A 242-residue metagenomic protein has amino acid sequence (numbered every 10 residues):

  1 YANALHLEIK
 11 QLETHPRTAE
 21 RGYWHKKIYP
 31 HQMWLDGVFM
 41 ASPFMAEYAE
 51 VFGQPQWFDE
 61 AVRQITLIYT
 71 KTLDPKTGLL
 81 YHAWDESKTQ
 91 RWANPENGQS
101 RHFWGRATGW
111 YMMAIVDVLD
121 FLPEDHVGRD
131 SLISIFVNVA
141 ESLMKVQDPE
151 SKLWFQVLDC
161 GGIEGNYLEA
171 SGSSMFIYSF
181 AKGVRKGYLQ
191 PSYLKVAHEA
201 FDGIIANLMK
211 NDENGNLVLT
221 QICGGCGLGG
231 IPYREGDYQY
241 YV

Functional and structural regions predicted by a protein language model:
Y1, S42-Q54, W110-G128, S174-L189: Well-ordered alpha-helical scaffold segments within catalytic/enzyme domains
Y1-N3, R21, G165-L168, G172 (+1 more regions): CBM-like carbohydrate-recognition segments
N3-G22, D59-R91, I133-K152, V196-N214: Long, well-ordered core segments of solenoidal/helical folds
G22-K27, S87-R101, F155-G165, P232-Y241: Acidic/His metal-coordination segments adjacent to aromatic residues that form catalytic metal sites in metalloenzymes
G22-W84, T108: Aromatic- and glycine-enriched pocket-lining scaffold segments that form the walls of small-molecule binding clefts
Q32-P43, H102-D117, Y167-Y178, V242: Aromatic- and histidine-enriched alpha-helix N-cap/loop-to-helix transition segments that scaffold the rims
M112-G161: Oxyanion-binding "anion nests"
